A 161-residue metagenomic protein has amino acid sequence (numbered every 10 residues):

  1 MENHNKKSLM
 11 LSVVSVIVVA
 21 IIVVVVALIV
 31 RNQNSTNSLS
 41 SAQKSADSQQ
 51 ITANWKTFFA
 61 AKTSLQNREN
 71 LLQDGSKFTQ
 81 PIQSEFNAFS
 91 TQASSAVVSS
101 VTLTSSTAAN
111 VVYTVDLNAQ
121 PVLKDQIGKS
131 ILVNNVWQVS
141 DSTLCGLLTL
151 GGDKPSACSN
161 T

Functional and structural regions predicted by a protein language model:
E2-H4, S84-L123: Surface-exposed, charged secondary-structure patches
E2-T57: Short, low-complexity N-terminal intrinsically disordered segments enriched in polar/charged residues
N3-K6, D125-S156: Short beta-strand edge/turn micro-motifs at domain boundaries
K6, K56-L65, Q120, G151-G152: Short, charge-rich amphipathic segments
N37-F86: Core segments of small alpha/beta cavity-forming domains
Q43-K44, I51, K56, D141-T161: Low-complexity, intrinsically disordered terminal/linker segments enriched in charged and Gly/Pro repeats
K56-F58, R68, V111-V115, D125-L132: Primarily hydrophobic membrane-targeting regions of prokaryotic envelope proteins
S76, L117-N118, L144-L147: Solvent-exposed loop/turn segments at secondary-structure junctions within structured extracellular/periplasmic domains
